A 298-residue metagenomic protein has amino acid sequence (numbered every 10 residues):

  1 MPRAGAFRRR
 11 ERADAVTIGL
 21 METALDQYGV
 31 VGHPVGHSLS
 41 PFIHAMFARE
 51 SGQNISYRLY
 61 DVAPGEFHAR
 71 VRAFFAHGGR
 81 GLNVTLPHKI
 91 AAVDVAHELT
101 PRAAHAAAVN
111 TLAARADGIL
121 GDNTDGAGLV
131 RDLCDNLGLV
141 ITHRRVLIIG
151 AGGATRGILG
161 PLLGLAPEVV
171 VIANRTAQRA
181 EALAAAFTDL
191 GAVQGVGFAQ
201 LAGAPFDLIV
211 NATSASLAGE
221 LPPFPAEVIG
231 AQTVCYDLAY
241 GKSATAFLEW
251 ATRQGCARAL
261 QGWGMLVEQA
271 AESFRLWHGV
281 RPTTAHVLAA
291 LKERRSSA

Functional and structural regions predicted by a protein language model:
I18-L137: Phosphate/diphosphate ligand-binding glycine-rich loop within oxidoreductases
G32, N123-G126, L133, L137 (+2 more regions): Glycine-rich adenosine-cofactor-binding loop
V35-H37, A177-Q178, K242: Helix N-cap at the beta1-alpha1 junction of Rossmann-like dinucleotide-binding domains, i.e., the first residues
R80, L86-V93, G153-A154, S214-L217 (+1 more regions): Short glycine-rich anion-binding loops that position phosphate/pyrophosphate groups of nucleotides and phosphorylated
H143, V234, L238-A298: Adenosine-phosphate binding glycine-rich loop
G164-V169, Q254-R258: Conserved S-adenosyl-L-methionine
L165-F187: NAD(P)-binding Rossmann-fold cofactor-contacting core
D189-A259: Rossmann-like adenosine-cofactor binding region
